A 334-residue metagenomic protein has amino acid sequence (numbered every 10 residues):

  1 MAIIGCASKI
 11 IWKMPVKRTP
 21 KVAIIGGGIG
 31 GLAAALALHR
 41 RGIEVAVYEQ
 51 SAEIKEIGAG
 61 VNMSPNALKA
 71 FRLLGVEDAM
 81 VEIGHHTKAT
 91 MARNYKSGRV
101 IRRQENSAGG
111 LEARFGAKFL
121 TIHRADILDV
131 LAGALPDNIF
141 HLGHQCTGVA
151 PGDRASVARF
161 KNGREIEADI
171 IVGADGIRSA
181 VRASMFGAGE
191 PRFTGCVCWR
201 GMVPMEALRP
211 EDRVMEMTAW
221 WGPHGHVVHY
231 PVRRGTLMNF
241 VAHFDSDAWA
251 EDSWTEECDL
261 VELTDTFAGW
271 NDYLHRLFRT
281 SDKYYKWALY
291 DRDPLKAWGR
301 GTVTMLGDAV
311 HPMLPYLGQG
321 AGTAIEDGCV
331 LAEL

Functional and structural regions predicted by a protein language model:
I11-V22, H39, S64-P204, D247-T264: Conserved N-terminal helical subregion
A23-A52, V172-G173, W199, H229 (+2 more regions): Conserved mid-domain beta->alpha element of the FAD-binding
E53-K69: Conserved N-terminal glycine-rich FAD pyrophosphate-binding loop of Rossmann-like flavoproteins
P151-G152, Y230-V232: Short beta-strand micro-motifs enriched in acidic
P210-R213, P223-G225, P231-M238, A242-L317: FAD/FMN-dependent oxidoreductases across multiple families
M217-W221: Short Gly/Pro-enriched turn/cap motifs at secondary-structure boundaries
